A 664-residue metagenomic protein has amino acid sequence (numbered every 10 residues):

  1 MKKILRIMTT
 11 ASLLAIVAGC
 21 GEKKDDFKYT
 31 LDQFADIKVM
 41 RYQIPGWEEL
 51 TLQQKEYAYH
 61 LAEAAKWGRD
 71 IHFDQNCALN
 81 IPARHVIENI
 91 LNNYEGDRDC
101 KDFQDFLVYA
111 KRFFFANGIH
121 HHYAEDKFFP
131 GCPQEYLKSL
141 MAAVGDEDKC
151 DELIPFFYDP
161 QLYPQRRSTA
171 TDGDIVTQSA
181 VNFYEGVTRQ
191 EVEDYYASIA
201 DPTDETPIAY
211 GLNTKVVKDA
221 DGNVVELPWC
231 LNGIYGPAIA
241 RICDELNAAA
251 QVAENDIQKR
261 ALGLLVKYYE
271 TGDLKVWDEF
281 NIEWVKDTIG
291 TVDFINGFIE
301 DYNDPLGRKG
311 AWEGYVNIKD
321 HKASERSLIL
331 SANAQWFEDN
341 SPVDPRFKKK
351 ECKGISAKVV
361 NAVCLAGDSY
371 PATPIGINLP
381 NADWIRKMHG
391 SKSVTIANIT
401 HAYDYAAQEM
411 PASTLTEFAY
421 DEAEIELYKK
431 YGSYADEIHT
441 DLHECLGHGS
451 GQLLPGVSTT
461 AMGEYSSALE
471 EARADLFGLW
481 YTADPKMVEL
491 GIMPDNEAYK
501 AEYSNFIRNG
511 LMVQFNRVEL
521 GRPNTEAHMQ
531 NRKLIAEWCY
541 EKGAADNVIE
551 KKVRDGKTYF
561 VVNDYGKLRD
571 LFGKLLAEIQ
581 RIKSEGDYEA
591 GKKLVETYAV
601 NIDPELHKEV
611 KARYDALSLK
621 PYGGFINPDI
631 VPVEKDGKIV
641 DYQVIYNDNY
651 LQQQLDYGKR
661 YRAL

Functional and structural regions predicted by a protein language model:
I16-G19: C-terminal motif of bacterial Sec signal peptides marking the signal peptidase cleavage site
K24-V86: N-terminal-proximal low-complexity accessory segments that begin disordered and transition into the first
T51, N255, S467-D484: An active-site-proximal "capping" alpha-helix that borders the catalytic cofactor pocket
V108-A110, F114-K218, G222, E226-E424 (+1 more regions): Contiguous, non-catalytic segments that form substrate-binding/exosite surfaces or channel walls
C445-V457, Y481, P485: Catalytic Zn2+-binding segment of zinc metalloproteases
G451-A472: Post-HEXXH active-site segment of zinc metalloproteases
L479, A483-I582: Long, well-structured alpha-helical subdomains associated with metal-dependent extracellular/ecto-lumenal hydrolases
D564, L568-L664: Extended, compositionally biased alpha-helical segments that mediate assembly or anchoring
